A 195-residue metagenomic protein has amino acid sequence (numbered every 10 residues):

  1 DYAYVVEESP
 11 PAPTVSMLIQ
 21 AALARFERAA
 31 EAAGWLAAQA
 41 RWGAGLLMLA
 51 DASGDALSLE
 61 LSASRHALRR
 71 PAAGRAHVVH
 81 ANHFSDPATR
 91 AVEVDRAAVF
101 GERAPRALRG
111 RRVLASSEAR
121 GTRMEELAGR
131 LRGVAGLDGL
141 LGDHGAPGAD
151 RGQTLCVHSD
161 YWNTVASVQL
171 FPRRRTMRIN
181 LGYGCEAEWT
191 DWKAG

Functional and structural regions predicted by a protein language model:
D1-F26, V78: N-terminal accessory/precursor segments of enzymes
L23-G195: C-terminus-biased signal that marks the final domain/tail of proteins
